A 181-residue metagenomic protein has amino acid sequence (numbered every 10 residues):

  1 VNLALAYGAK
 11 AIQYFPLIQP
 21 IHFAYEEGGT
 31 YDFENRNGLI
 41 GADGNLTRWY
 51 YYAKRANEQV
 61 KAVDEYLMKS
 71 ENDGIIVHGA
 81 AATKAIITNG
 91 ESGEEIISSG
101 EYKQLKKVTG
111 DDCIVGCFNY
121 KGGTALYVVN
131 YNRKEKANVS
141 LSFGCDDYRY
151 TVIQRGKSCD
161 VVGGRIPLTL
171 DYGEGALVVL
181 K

Functional and structural regions predicted by a protein language model:
V1-I21: Catalytic-core region of carbohydrate-active enzymes that cleave or remodel glycosidic bonds
A4, A53, L126: Conserved, mostly hydrophobic/aromatic
I12-P16, Y127-V129, T151-I153, V178-V179: Conserved active-site loop/cleft motifs that coordinate metal ions or position small ligands
P20-A81: Aromatic-rich peripheral "rim/lid" segments of glycoside hydrolase catalytic domains that contact and position glycan
P20-F23, K134-K136, D160: Flexible loop/turn segments at secondary-structure boundaries
A81-D146, G173: Carbohydrate-binding surface patches
S142-K157: Solvent-exposed beta-hairpin/edge-strand motifs
V162-K181: C-terminal beta-strand-rich structural cap/linker in extracellular carbohydrate-active enzymes
